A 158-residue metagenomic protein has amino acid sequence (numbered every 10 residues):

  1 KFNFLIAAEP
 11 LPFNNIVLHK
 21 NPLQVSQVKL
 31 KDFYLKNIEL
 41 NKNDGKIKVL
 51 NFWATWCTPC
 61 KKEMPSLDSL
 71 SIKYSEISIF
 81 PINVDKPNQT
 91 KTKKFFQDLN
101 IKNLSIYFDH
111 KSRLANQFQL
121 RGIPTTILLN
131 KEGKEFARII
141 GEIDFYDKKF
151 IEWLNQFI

Functional and structural regions predicted by a protein language model:
F2-K29: N-proximal helix/coil linker or "cap" segments that precede and/or mark the start of modular domains
Q27-K48: A short beta-strand-turn-helix
K46-K48, F52-W56, G122: Short pre-active-site segment immediately N-terminal to redox-active cysteine/selenocysteine motifs in thiol-based
V49-L50, I79, T126: Hydrophobic beta-strand anchors of alpha/beta hydrolase catalytic cores
T55-K62, T125: C-type cytochrome heme c attachment motif
K61-L99, H110-Q117: Structural microenvironment flanking redox-active thiols in thiol-disulfide oxidoreductases
Q97-K102, D109-L154: Thiol/disulfide oxidoreductase modules built on the thioredoxin-like
